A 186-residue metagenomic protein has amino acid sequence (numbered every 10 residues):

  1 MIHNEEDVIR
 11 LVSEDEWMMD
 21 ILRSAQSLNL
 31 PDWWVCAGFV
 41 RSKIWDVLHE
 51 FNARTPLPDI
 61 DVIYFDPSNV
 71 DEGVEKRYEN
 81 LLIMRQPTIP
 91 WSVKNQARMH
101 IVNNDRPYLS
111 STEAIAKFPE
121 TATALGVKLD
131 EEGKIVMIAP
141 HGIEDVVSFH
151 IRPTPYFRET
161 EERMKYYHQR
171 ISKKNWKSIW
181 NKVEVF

Functional and structural regions predicted by a protein language model:
M1-F186: Catalytic cores of the polymerase beta-like nucleotidyltransferase superfamily and closely associated nucleotide
